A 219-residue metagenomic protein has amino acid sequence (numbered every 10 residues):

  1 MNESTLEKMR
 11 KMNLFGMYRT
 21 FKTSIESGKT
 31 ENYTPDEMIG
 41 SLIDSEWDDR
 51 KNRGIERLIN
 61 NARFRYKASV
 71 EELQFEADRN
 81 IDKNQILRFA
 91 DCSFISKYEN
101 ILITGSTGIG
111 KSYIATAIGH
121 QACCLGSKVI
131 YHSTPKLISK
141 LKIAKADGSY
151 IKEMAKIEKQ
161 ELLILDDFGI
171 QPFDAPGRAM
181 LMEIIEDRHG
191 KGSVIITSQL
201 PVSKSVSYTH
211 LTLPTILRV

Functional and structural regions predicted by a protein language model:
R19-R63: Interdomain "pre-motor" coupling segment immediately N-terminal to P-loop NTPase/helicase cores
E71-F89: N-terminal pre-Walker A segment at the start of P-loop NTPase domains
D91-Y98: Phosphate-binding P-loop
N100-S112: Walker A/P-loop nucleotide-binding motif
S112-C124: Walker A/P-loop
K128, K159-L162, G190-I196: Loop/turn-to-beta-strand initiation segments
Y131-K156: Short glycine-rich substrate-engagement loop in P-loop NTPases that contacts/grips substrate
T209-T215: Conserved small/polar residues in nucleotide/adenosyl-binding loops
